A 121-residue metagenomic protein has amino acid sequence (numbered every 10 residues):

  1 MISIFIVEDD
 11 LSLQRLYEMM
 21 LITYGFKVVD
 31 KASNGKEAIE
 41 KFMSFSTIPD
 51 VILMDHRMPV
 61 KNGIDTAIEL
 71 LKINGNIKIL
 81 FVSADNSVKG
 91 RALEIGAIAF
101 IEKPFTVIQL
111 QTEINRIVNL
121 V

Functional and structural regions predicted by a protein language model:
L11-D30: Two-component/phosphorelay signaling modules centered on CheY-like receiver
K31-V51: Acidic, metal-coordinating helix/loop segments flanking the phosphotransfer/catalytic sites of two-component signaling
N34-E37, N62-T66: Acidic catalytic/metal-coordinating carboxylates
D55: Active-site residues of response regulator receiver
M58: Receiver (REC) domain active-site loop signature in two-component systems and cognate sites in sensor histidine kinases
D65, D85-E102, Q109: Alpha4 helix (beta4-alpha4-beta5 surface) of REC/receiver domains from two-component response regulators
L80-V82: Hydrophobic/aromatic residues positioned on beta-strands within the core alpha/beta folds
F105-R116: C-terminal output helix
